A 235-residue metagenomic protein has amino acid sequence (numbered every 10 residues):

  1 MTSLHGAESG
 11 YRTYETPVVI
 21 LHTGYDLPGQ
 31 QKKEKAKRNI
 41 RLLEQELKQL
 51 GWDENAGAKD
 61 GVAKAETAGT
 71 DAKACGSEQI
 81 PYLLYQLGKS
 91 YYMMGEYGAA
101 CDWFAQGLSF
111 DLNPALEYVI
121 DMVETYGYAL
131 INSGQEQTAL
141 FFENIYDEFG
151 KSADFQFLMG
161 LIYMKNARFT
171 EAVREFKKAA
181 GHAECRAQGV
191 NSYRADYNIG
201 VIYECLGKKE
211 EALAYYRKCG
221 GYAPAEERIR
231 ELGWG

Functional and structural regions predicted by a protein language model:
M1-D53, C75-G95, A99: Catalytic-site signature of metal-activated, phosphate-bearing donor transferases, centered on the GT-A/GT-A-like
Y82, E117-D121, D154, R194 (+1 more regions): Start-of-helix register in tetratricopeptide repeats
Y97, Q135-E136, F169, K209: TPR-repeat structural position
A100, T138-A139, A172, A212: Single-residue signature of alpha-solenoid repeat helices
F104, F142-E143, F176, Y216: Hydrophobic/aromatic packing residues within the alpha-helices of TPR/SEL1-like helical repeat arrays
